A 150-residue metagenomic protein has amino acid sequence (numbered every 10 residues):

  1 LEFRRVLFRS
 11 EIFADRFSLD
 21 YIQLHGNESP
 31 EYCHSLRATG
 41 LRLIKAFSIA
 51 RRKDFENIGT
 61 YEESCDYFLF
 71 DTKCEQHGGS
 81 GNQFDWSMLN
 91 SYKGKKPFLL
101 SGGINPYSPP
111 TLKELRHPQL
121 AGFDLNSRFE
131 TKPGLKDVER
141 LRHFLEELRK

Functional and structural regions predicted by a protein language model:
L1-L7: Short, small-residue-biased leader/transition segments that mark boundaries at the very start of proteins
R4, Q23-H25, K45-A46, L100: Short beta-strand elements of ligand-binding domains
F8-D20, L24, P30-C33, A50-C65 (+4 more regions): Catalytic cores of alpha/beta
G26, S48-R52, K73-E75, N126-G134: Short, acidic/turn-prone active-site loops that include or flank metal/cofactor- and phosphate-binding residues
L36, K113, N126, E130-K150: C-terminal helical cap(s) of enzyme catalytic domains, especially alpha/beta-barrels
R37-A50, G94-S101: Short beta-strand/loop segments at the ligand-binding rim of alpha/beta enzyme cores
T72-F84: Active-site rim beta-loop-alpha module in soluble metabolic enzymes
C74-E75, P97, I104-P109, E130: Short Gly/Pro-enriched loop/turn and capping motifs at secondary-structure junctions
